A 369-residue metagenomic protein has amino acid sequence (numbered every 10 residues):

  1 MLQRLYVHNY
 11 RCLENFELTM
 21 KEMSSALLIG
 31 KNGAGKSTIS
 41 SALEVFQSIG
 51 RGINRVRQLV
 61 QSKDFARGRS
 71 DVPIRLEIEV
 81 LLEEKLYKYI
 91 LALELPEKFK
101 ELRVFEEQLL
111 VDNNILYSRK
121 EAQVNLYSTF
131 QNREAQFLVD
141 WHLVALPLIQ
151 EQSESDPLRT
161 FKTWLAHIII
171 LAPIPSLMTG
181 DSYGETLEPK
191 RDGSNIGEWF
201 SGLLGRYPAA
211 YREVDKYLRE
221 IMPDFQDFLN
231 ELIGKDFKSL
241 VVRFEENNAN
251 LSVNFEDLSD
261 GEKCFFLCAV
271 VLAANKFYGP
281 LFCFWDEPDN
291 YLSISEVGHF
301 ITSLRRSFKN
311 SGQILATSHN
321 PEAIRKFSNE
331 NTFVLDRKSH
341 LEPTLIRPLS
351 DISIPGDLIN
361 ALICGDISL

Functional and structural regions predicted by a protein language model:
M1-E14: N-terminal pre-Walker A segment at the start of P-loop NTPase domains
E17-M23, N275-Y278: Phosphate-binding P-loop
I29, T38-L102: Conserved P-loop NTP-binding catalytic core
N32: The conserved Walker
G35: Conserved glycine(s) of the Walker
Y87-D227: Electropositive, glycine-dotted interaction segments that contact anionic polymers or phosphate-rich ligands
E246-N248, E256-W285, S295-H299, S307: GG-anchored amphipathic helix commonly corresponding to the ABC/SMC/Rad50 NBD signature/C-loop
G298-L369: C-terminal lobe/lid and adjacent interdomain/linker elements of RecA-like ASCE P-loop ATPase modules
